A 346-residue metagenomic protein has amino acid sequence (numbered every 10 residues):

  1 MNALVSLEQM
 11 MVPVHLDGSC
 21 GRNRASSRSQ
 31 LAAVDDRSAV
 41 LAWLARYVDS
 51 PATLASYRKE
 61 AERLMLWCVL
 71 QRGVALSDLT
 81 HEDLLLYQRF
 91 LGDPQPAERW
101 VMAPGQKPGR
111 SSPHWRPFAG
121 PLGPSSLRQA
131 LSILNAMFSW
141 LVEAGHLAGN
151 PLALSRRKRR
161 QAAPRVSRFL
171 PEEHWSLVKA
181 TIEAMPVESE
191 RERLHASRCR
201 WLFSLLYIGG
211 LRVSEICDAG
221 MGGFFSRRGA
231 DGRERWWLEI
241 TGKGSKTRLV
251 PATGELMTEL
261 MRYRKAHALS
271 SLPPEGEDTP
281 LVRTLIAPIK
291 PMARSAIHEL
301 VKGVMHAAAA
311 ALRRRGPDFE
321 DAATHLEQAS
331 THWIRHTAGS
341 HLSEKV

Functional and structural regions predicted by a protein language model:
M1-V346: Conserved catalytic core of the tyrosine transesterase superfamily
